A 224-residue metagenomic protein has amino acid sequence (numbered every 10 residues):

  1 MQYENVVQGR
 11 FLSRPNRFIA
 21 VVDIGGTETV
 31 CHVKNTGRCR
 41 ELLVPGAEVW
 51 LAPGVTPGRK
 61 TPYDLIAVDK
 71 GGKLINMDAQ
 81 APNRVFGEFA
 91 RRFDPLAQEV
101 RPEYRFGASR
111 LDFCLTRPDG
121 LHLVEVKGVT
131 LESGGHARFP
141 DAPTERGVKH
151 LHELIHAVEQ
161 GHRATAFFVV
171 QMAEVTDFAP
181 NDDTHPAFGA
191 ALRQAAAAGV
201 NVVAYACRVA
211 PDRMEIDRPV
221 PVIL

Functional and structural regions predicted by a protein language model:
G9, F86, L111-D141, L154: Conserved catalytic cores of phosphodiester-cleaving nucleases, focusing on short active-site segments
N16-V21: Short aromatic-glycine-enriched beta-strand elements
T27-E41: Beta-strand/loop nucleic-acid-binding surfaces
G37-W50, I155: Short nucleic-acid-contacting surface segments enriched for D/E, G, S/T with interspersed K/R
R40, G71-P102: Acidic-basic catalytic patches of nuclease active cores, encompassing PD-(D/E)XK and other metal-cofactor nuclease
V44-T56, A206-C207: Flexible glycine-rich surface loops and low-complexity tracts that mediate binding to linear polymers
G135-E145, H152-T184, A206: Nucleic-acid nuclease catalytic cores
Q171-L224: Domain-level recognition of nuclease-like catalytic cores that cleave nucleotide substrates
